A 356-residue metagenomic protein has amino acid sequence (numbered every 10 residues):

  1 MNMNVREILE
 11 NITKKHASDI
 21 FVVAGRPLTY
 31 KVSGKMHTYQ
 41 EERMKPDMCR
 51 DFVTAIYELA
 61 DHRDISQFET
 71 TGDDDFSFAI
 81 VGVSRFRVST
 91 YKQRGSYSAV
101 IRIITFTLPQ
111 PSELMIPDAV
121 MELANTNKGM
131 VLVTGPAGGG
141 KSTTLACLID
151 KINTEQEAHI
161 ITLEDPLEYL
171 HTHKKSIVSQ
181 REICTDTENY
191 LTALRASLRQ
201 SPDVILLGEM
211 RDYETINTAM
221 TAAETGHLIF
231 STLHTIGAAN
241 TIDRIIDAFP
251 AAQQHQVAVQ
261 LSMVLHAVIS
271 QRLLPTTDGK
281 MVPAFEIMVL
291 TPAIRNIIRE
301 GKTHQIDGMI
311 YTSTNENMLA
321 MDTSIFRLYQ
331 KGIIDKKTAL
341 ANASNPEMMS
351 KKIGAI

Functional and structural regions predicted by a protein language model:
M1-I356: Short, flexible helix-loop junctions that flank or precede catalytic/ligand sites
